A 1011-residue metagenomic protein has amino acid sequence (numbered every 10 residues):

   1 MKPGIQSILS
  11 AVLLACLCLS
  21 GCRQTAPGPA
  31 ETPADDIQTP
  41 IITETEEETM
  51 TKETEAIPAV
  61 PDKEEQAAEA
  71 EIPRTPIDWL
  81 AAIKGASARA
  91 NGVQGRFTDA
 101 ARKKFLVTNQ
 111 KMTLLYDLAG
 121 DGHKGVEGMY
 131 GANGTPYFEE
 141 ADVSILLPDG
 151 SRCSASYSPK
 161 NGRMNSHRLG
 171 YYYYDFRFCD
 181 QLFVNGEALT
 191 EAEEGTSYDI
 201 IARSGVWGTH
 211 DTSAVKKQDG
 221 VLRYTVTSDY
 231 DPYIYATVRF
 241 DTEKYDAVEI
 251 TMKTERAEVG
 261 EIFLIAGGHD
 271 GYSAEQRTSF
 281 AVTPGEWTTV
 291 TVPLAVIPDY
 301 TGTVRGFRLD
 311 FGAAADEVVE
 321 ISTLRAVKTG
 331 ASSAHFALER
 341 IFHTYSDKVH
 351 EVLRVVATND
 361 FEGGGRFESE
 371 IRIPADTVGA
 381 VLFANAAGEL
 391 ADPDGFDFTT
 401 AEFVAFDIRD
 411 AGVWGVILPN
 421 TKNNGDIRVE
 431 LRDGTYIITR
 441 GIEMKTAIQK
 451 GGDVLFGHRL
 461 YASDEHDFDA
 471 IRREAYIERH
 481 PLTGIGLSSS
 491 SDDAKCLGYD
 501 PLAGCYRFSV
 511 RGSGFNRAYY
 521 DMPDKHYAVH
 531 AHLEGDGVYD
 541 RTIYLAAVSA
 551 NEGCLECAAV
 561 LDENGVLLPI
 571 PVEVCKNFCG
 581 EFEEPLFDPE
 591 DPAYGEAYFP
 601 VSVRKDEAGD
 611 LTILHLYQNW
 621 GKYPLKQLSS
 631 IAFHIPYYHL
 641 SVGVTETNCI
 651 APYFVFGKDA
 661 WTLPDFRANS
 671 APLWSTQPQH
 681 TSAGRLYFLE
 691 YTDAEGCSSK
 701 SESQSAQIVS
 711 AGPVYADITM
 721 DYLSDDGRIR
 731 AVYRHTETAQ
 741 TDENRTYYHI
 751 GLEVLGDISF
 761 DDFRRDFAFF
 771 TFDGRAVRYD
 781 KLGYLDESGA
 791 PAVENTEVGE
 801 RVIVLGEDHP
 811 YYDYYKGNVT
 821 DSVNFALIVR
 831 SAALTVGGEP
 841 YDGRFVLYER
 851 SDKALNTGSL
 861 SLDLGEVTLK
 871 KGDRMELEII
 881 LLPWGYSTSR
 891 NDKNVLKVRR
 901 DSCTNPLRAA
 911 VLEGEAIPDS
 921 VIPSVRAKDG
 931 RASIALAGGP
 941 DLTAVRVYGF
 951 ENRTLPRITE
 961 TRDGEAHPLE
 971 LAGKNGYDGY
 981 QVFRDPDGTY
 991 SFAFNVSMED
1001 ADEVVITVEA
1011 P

Functional and structural regions predicted by a protein language model:
P73-G186, L628-D725: Acidic-aromatic substrate-binding/catalytic surfaces of carbohydrate-active enzymes
P76-K84, R89, A100-A101, T108 (+8 more regions): Beta-strand-rich recognition/accessory modules
S166, D175-G186, G330-A387, A391 (+3 more regions): Acidic, contiguous internal or C-terminal segments within carbohydrate-active enzymes that form a structured patch used
L169, N185-E187, T289-R325, V356 (+2 more regions): Extracellular beta-strand ligand-recognition surfaces/modules
Y171-Y172, T212-Y230, A716-T719: Short carbohydrate-recognition loop motifs
Y224-Y300, A314-E320, K328: Extracellular ligand-binding interfaces
F240-V248, G302-V304, G537-Y539, P940-L942: Extended extracellular/luminal ectodomain segments enriched in beta-structured repeat modules
H350-G425, G498, L502-Y506, F515-A528 (+4 more regions): Polysaccharide-binding surfaces and accessory modules of carbohydrate-active proteins
